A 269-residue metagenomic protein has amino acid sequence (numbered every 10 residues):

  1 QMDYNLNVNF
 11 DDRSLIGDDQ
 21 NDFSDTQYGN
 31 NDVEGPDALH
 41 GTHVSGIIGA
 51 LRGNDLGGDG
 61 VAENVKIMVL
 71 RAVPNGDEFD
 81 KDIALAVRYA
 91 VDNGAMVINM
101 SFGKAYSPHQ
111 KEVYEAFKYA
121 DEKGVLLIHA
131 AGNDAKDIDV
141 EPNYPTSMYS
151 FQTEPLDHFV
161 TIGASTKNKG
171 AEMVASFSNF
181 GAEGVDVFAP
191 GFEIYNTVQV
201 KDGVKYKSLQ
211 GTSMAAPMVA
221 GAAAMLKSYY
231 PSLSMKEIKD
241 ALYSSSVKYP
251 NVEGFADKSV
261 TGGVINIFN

Functional and structural regions predicted by a protein language model:
Q1-P36: Acidic, Ser/Thr/Gly/Pro-rich low-complexity segments that form flexible
S24-P108, G163: Subtilisin-like peptidase catalytic core
N54, V73-D77, G103-S107, L126 (+5 more regions): Solvent-exposed loop/turn segments at secondary-structure junctions within structured extracellular/periplasmic domains
E63-M68, D92-I98, E122-L127, P155-V160 (+2 more regions): Loop/turn elements at helix/coil->beta-strand transitions in domains of secreted/extracellular proteins
V91-N93, V97-M100, D157-T161, S228-N269: C-terminal subdomain of the subtilisin-like protease fold in secreted/lumenal serine endopeptidases
P108-L127, Y144-F151, H158: Catalytic-core regions built around general acid/base machinery
V125, S147-S228, S232: Extracellular S/T/G-rich loop segment that most often corresponds to the catalytic His/Ser-adjacent loop
N133-T153: Glycine-rich, charge-decorated loop segments at or immediately adjacent to ligand/cofactor-binding or catalytic sites
